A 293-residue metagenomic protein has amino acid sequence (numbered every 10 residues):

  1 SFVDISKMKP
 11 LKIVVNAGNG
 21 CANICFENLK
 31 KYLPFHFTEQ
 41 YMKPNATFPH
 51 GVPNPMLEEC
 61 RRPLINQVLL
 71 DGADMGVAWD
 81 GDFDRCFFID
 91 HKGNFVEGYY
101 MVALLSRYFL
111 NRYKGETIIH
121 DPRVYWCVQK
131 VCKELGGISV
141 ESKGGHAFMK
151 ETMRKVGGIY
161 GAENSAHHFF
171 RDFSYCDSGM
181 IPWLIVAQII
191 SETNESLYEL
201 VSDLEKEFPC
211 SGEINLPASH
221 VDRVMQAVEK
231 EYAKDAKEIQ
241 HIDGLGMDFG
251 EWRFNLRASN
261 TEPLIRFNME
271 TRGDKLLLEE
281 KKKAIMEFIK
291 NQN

Functional and structural regions predicted by a protein language model:
S1-N194, K206: Phosphate-binding chemistry for phosphorylated carbohydrates and sugar-nucleotides
Y113-N293: Phosphate-binding and adjacent anionic-ligand microenvironments
